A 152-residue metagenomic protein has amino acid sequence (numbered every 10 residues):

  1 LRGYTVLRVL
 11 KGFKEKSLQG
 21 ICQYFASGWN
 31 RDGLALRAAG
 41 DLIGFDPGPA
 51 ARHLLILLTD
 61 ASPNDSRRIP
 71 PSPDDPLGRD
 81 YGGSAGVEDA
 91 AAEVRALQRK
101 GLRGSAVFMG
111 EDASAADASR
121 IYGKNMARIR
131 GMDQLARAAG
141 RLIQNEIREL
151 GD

Functional and structural regions predicted by a protein language model:
L1-D152: Acidic, glycine-rich A-domain
